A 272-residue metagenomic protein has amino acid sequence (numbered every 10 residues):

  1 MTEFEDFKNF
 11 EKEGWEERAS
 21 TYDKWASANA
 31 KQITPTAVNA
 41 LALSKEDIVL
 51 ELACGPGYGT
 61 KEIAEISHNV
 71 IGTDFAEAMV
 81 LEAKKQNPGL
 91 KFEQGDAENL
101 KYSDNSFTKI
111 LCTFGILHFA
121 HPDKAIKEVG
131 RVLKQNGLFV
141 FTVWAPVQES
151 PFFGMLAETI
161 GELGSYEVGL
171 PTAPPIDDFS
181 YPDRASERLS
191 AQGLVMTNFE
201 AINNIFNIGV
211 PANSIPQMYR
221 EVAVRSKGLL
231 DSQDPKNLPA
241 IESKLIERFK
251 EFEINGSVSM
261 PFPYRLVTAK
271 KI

Functional and structural regions predicted by a protein language model:
M1-K45, Y58-E62, M79-E82, Q86 (+1 more regions): Conserved class I S-adenosyl-L-methionine
F4, E11, N29-A30, P56-Y58 (+1 more regions): Conserved Class I S-adenosyl-L-methionine
I48-L100, K109, K124: Class I SAM-dependent methyltransferase SAM/SAH-binding core
T108-P122, A145: A short SAM/SAH-binding and catalytic strip from SAM-dependent methyltransferases
D123-L138: A short glycine-rich, Lys/Arg-flanked "PGG" loop and its adjoining helix->strand segment in the class I
K134-G209: Conserved catalytic/acceptor-binding region of the Class I
